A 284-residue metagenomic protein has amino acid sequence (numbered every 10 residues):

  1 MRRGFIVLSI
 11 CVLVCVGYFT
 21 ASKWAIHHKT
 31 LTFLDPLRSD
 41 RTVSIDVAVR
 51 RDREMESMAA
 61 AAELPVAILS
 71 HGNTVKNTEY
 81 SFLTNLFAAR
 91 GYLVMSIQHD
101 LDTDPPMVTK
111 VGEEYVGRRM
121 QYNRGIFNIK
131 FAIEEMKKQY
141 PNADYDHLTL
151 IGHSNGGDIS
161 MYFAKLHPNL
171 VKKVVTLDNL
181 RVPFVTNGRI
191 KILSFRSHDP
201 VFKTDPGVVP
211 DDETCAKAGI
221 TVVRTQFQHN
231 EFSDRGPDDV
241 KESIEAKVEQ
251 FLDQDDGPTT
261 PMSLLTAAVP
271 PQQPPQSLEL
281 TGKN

Functional and structural regions predicted by a protein language model:
G4, C11-E56, N284: An N-terminal hydrophobic leader/cap segment in hydrolases
P36-A143: Serine-hydrolase catalytic machinery in alpha/beta-hydrolase-like enzymes
Q98-D102, L180, Q228: Short beta-to-alpha linker loops that shape the active-site pocket of alpha/beta-hydrolase fold enzymes
E134-G188: Primarily recognizes the serine-hydrolase "nucleophile elbow" in alpha/beta-hydrolase and SGNH/GDSL folds
I192-R196: Short beta-strand/loop motif that positions the catalytic acidic residue of the alpha/beta-hydrolase fold
V201-V208: Conserved alpha/beta-hydrolase "acid-adjacent" motif
T214-F232: Catalytic histidine neighborhood in serine/cysteine hydrolases with alpha/beta-hydrolase-type architecture
P237-G282: Catalytic active-site module of serine/aspartate enzymes centered on a nucleophile-bearing elbow/loop
